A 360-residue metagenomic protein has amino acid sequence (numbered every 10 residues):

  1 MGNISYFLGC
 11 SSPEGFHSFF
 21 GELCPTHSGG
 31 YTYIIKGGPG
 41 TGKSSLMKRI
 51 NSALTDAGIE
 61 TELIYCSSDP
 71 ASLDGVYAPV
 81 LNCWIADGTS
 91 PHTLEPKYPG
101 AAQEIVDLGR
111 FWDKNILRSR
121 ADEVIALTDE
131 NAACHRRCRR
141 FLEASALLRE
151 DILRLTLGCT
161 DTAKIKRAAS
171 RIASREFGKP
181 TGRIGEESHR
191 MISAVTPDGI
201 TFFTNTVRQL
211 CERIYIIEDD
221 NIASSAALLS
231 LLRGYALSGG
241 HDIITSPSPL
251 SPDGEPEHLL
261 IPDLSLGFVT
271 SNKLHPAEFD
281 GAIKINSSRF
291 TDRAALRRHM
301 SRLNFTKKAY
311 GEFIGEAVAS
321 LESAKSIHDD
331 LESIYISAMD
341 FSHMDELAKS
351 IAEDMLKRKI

Functional and structural regions predicted by a protein language model:
M1-C24, A163-V207: N-terminal pre-Walker A segment at the start of P-loop NTPase domains
M1-F19, L23, G29, S44 (+2 more regions): An acidic, charge-biased composition feature
M1-H17, N51-I116, E123, A236-G315: Conserved nucleotide-sensing/catalytic segment adjacent to the nucleotide-binding pocket in NTP-handling enzymes
S28-G29, L81, L210-C211, L264: Residue-level preference for short coil/turn positions at secondary-structure junctions
T32-N51, I200-A236: Glycine-rich phosphate-binding P-loop
I35-K36, L46, E62-Y65, Y98 (+7 more regions): A cross-family "folded-core" feature that marks the main globular domain of proteins
E123-F177, F305, A309-D354: An accessory alpha-helical subdomain
